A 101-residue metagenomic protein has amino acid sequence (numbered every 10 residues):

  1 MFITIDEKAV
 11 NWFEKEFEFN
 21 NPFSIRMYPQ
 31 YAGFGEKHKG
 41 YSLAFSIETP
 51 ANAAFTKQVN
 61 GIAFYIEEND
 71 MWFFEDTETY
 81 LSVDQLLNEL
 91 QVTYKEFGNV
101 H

Functional and structural regions predicted by a protein language model:
M1-P22: Long, hydrophobic N-terminal alpha-helical segment
I3, I25-M27, L81: Generic recognition of well-ordered secondary-structure surfaces with a strong bias for beta-strand segments
I5, F45-I47, D76: Generic structural "secondary-structure junction" signal
A9-N11, M27, Y41, A63-Y65: Generic preference for well-ordered secondary structure
N21-T56: Short, structured protein-protein interaction patches enriched in aromatics and acidic/basic residues, typified by
A51-H101: Acidic and generally charged, gly/proline-rich low-complexity regions
